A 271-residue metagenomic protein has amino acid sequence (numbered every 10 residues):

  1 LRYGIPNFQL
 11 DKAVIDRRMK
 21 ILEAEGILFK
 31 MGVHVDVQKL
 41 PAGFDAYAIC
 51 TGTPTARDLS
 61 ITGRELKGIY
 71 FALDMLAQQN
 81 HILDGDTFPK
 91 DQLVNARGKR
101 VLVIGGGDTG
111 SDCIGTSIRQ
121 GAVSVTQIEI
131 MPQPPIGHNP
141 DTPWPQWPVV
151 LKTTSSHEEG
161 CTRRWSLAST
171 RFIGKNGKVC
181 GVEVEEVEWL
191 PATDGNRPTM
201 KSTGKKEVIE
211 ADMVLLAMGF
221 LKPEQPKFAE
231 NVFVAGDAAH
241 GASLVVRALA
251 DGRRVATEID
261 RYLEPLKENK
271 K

Functional and structural regions predicted by a protein language model:
L1-K271: Residues forming the flavin
